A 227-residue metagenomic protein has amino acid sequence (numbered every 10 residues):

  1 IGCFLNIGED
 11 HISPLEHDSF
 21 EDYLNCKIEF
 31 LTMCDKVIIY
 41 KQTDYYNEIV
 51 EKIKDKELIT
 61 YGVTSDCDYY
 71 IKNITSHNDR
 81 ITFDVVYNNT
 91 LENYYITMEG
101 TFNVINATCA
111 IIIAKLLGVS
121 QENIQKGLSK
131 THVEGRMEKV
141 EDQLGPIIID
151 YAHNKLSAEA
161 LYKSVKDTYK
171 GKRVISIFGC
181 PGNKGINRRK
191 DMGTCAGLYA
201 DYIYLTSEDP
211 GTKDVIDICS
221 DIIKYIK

Functional and structural regions predicted by a protein language model:
G2-P146, I223-I226: Acidic, Mg2+-coordinating active-site environments of NTP-dependent enzymes
I7-G8, Q42, A152, P181 (+1 more regions): Anionic group-transfer/hydrolysis microenvironments
K27, A158, R189: Aromatic/hydrophobic pocket-lining residues that form the small-molecule binding cavity in soluble enzyme cores
D35, D150, D201-I203: Conserved acidic residues
N103, N154, R189: Short, conserved glycine- and acidic-residue-centered signature motifs in active-site or ligand-binding loops
C109, H153, S157: Conserved cofactor-binding/catalytic machinery of classical short-chain dehydrogenase/reductase
V133, K163-K227: Active-site beta-alpha connecting loops in nucleotide-dependent enzymes
P146-H153: Switch II (G3) loop of P-loop NTPases
